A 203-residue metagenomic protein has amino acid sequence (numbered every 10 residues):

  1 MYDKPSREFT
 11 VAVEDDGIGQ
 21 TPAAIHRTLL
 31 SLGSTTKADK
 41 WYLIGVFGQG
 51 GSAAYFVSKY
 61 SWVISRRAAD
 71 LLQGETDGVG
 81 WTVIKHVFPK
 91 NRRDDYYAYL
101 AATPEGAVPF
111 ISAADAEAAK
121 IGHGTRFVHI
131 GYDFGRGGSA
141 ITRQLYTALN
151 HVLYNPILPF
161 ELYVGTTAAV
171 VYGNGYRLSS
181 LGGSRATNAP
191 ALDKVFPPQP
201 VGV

Functional and structural regions predicted by a protein language model:
M1-D39: Conserved beta-strand-loop-beta-strand hairpin that lines the nucleotide-binding pocket of ATP/GTP-utilizing enzymes
M1-Y2, A116, L192-F196: Extended hydrophobic/Leu-rich segments
V13-D15, A102, L178-S179, P198: Compositionally biased, low-complexity repeat tracts
A23, R27, S139-R143, T147 (+1 more regions): Generic alpha-helical secondary structure signal
K40-S184: GHKL-type ATPase core
R136, R185-V203: Charged regulatory segments coupled to nucleotide-binding catalytic modules in large multidomain enzymes
